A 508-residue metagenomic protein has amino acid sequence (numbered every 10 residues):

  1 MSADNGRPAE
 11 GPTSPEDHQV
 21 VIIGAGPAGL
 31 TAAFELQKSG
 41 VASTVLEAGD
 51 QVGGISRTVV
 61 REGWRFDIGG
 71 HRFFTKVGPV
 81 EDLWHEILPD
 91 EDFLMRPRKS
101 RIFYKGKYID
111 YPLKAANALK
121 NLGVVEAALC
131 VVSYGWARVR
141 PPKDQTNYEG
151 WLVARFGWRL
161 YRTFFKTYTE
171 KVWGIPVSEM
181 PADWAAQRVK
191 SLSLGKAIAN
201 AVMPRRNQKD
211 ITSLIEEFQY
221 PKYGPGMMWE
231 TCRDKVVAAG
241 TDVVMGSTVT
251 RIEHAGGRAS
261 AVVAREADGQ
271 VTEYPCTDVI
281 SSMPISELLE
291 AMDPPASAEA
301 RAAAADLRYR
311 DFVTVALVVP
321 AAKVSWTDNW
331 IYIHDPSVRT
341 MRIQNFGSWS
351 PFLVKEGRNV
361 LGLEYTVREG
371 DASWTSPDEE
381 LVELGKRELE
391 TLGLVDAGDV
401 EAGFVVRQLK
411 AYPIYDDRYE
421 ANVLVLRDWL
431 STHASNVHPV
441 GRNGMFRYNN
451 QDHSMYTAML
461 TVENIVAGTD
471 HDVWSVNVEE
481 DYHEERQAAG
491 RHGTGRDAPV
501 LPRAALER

Functional and structural regions predicted by a protein language model:
S2, S14-E16, S39, S247-L394 (+5 more regions): Mid-domain catalytic core of redox enzymes that form a hydrophobic substrate pocket/lid adjacent to a catalytic redox
E10, D417-R508: C-terminal lid/capping helical subdomain adjacent to the catalytic/cofactor pocket in oxidative enzymes
H18-V45: N-terminal Rossmann-like FAD-binding beta1-loop-alpha1 element of flavoenzymes
Q37-R61: Glycine-rich FAD pyrophosphate-binding loop
T58, V80-F103, R159-T163, Y309-R310 (+3 more regions): A short alpha-helix-loop-beta-strand transition element characteristic of N-terminal alpha/beta dinucleotide-binding
E62-R140: Dinucleotide-binding Rossmann-like beta1-alpha1 core, especially the glycine-rich loop that anchors the ADP
G123, A128-A255, S260, P275-C276: Active-site/ligand-binding neighborhood in enzyme catalytic cores
P142, T277, S281-L288, W374-L381 (+2 more regions): Conserved mid-domain beta->alpha element of the FAD-binding
